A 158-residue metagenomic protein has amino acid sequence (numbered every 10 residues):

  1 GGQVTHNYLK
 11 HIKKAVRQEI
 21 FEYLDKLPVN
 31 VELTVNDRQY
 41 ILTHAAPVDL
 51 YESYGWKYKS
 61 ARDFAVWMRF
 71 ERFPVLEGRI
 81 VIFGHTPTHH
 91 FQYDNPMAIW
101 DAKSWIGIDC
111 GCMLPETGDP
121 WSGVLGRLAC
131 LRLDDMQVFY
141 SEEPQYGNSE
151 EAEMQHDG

Functional and structural regions predicted by a protein language model:
G1-E32, D37-R38, W67-M68: Active-site neighborhood of divalent metal-dependent phosphoester bond hydrolases
K13, Y58-R62: Residues that cap or delimit alpha-helices
E32, L42-H44, C130-D134: Short, well-ordered beta-strand micro-motif
N36, A45-V48, T86-P87: Histidine- and/or cysteine-centered catalytic micro-motif in compact active-site loops
Y40-A46, I106-I108: Active-site-proximal beta-strand elements of phosphoester/diester hydrolases
D49, D63-V75: Catalytic phosphate/metal-binding cores of nucleic-acid and nucleotide-processing enzymes, i.e., regions that mediate
Y51-Y58, Q92: Cytochrome P450 core scaffold surrounding the K-helix E-X-X-R motif and the conserved "meander" helix-loop region
F73-G158: Acidic, His/Gly-rich catalytic cores of divalent-metal-dependent hydrolytic chemistry
